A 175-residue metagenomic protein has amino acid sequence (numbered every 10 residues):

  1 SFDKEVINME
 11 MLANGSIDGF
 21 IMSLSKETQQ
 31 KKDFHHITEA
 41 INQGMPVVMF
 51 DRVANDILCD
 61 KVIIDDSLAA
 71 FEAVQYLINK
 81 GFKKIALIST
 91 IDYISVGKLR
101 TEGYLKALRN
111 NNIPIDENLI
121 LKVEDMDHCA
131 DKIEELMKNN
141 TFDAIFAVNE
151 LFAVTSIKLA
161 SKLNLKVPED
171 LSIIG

Functional and structural regions predicted by a protein language model:
D3-D18, Q30-G175: Bacterial carbohydrate/catabolite-sensing allosteric modules
D18-L24: Short, basic, glycine/proline-bearing loop/turn elements
E27: Active-site beta-alpha loop architecture of Rossmann-like, nucleotide-cofactor-dependent enzymes
